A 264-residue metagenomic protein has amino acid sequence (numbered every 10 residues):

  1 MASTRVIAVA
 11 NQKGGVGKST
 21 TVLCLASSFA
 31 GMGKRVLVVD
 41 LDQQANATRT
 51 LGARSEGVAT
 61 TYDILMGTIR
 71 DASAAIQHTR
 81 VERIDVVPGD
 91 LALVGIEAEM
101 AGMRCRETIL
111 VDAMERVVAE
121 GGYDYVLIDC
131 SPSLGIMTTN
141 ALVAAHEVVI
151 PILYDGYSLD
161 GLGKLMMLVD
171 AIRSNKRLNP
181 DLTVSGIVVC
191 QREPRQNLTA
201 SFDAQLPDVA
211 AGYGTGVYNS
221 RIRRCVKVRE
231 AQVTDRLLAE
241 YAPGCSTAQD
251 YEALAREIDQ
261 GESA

Functional and structural regions predicted by a protein language model:
M1-A264: P-loop NTP-binding core
